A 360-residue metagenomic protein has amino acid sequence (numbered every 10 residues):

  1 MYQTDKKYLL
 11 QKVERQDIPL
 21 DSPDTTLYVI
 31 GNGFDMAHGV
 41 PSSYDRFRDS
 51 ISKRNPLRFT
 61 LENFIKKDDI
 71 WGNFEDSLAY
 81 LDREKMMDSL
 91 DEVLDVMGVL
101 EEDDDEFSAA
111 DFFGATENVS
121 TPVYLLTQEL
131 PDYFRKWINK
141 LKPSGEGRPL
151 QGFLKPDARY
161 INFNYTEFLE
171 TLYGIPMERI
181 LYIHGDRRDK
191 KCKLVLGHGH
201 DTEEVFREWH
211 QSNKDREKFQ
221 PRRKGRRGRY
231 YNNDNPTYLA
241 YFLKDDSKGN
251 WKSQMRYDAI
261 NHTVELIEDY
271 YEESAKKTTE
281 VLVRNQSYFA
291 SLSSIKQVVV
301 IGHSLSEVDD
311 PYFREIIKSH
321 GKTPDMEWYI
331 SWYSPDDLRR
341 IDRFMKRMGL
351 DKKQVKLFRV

Functional and structural regions predicted by a protein language model:
Y2-H38, E272, E280-V360: SIR2/sirtuin-family catalytic core signature
Q11-L20, D24-F34, S43, S50 (+3 more regions): Terminal, non-catalytic protein-protein interaction segments that mediate quaternary/complex assembly
T25, S43-R83, E273, G349-V360: Extended charged low-complexity segments that act as oligomerization/scaffolding linkers
H38-G39, E170: Short N-terminal helix/helix-N-cap motif within the alpha/beta-hydrolase-1
V40, F47, L57, L130 (+1 more regions): Phosphate/oxyanion-binding active-site loops and adjacent basic polyanion-contact surfaces
P41-I51, I175-R179, E315-I316, M345-K346: Short secondary-structure boundary/capping segments
T60-E265: Extended, H/D-rich, highly charged conserved domains that either
N139-K140, E146, E265-Q286: Alpha-helix-centered segments that form part of catalytic cores
